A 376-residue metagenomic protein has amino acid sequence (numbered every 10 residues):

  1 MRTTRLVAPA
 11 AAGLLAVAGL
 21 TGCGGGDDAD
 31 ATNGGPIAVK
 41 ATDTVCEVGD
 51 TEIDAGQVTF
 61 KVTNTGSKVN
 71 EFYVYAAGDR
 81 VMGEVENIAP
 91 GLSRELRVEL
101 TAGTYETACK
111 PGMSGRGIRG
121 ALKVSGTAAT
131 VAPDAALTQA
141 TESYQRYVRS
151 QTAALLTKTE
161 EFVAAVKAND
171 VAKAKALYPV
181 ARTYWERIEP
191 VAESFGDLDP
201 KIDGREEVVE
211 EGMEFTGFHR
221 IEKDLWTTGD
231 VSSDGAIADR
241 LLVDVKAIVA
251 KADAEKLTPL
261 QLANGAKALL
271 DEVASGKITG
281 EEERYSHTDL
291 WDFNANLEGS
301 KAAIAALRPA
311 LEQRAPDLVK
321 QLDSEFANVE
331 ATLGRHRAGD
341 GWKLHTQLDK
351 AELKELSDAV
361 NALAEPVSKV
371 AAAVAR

Functional and structural regions predicted by a protein language model:
M1-A10: Bacterial N-terminal signal peptides that target proteins for export
A18-G22: C-terminal motif of bacterial Sec signal peptides marking the signal peptidase cleavage site
G24-D27: Bacterial signal peptide processing site
N33-D54: N-terminal edge beta-strand
A38, A89-T130: Extracellular/periplasmic metallocenter environments
G49-K68, R94-C109, D239: Beta-strand cores of secreted/periplasmic/IMS beta-sandwich domains, seen most often in copper-related folds
E71-Y75: Beta-strand signatures of extracellular beta-sandwich domains
T130-R376: Mature extracytoplasmic or organellar-lumen-exposed domains after removal of signal/transit peptides
